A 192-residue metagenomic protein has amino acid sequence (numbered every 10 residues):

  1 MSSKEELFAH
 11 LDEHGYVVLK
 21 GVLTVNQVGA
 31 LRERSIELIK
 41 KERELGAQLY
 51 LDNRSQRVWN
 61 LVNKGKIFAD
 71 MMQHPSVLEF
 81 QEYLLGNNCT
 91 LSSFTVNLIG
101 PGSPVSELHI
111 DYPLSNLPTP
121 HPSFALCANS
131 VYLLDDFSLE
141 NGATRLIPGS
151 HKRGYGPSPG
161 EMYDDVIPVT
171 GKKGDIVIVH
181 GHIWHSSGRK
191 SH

Functional and structural regions predicted by a protein language model:
M1-H14, L19-T119: Non-heme Fe(II)-dependent double-stranded beta-helix
L19, Y132, V177-V179: Short hydrophobic-aromatic micro-motifs
V25, K152-R153, H185: Short, surface-exposed beta-strand-loop junctions and turns on beta-sheet-rich folds
I67, F80, S130-L133, S186: Short, hydrophobic/aromatic alpha-helical segments in well-folded domains
C89, A125, I176-I178: Coil-to-beta-strand transition motifs
G102-G171: Catalytic core of non-heme Fe(II) oxygenases with the double-stranded beta-helix
P157-H192: Catalytic core of Fe(II)/2-oxoglutarate
